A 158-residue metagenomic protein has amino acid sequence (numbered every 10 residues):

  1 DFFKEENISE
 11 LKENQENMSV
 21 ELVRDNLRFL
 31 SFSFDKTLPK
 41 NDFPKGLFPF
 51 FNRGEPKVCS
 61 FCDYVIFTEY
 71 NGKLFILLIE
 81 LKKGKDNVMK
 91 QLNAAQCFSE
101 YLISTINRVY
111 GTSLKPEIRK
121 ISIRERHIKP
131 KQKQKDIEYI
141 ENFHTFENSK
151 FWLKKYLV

Functional and structural regions predicted by a protein language model:
D1-E55, V158: Acidic-basic catalytic patches of nuclease active cores, encompassing PD-(D/E)XK and other metal-cofactor nuclease
E55-Y70, D86-V88: Catalytic centers of nucleases
F61, K73-F75, E117: A structure-centric signal for secondary-structure junctions around beta-strands
Y64-I66, F75-K83: Conserved catalytic cores of phosphodiester-cleaving nucleases, focusing on short active-site segments
T68, K83-K85, S122-H127: Short, flexible loop/turn elements at secondary-structure junctions
K83-L102: Mg2+/Mn2+-dependent nuclease catalytic core
Y101-Y110: Aromatic- and Lys/Arg-enriched surface recognition patch
Y110-V158: Domain-level recognition of nuclease-like catalytic cores that cleave nucleotide substrates
